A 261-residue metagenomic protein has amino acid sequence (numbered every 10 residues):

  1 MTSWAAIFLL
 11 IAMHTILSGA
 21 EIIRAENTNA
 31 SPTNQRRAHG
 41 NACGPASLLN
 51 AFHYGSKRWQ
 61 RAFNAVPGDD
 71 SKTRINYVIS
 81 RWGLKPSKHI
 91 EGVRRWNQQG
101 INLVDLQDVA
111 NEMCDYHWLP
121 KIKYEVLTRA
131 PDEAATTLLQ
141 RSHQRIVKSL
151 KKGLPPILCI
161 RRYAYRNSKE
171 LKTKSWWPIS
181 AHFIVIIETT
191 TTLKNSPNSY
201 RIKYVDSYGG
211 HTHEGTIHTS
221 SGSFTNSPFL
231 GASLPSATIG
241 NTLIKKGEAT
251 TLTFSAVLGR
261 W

Functional and structural regions predicted by a protein language model:
M1-T2: N-terminal secretory signal peptides that target proteins for export/translocation
A5-T15: Bacterial N-terminal signal peptides
T15-D115, G247, R260-W261: Active-site-adjacent structural segments surrounding the nucleophilic cysteine of cysteine proteases and isopeptidases
R37, K151-L154, N198: Short, well-ordered loop/turn elements at secondary-structure boundaries
V78-W82, L138-L150, L252-W261: Generic hydrophobic, helix-prone segments enriched in Leu/Val/Ile
I90-T190: Predominantly the structural core of cysteine protease catalytic domains
Q144, R161-W261: Active-site signature of cysteine proteases
